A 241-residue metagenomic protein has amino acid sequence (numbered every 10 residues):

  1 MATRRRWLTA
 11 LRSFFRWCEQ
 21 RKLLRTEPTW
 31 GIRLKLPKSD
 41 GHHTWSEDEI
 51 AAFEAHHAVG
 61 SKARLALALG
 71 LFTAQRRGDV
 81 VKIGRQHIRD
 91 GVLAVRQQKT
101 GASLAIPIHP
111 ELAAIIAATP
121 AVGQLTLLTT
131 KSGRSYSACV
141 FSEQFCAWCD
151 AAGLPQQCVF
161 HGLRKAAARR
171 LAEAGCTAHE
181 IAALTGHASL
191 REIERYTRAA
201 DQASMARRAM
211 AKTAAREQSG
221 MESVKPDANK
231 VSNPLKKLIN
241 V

Functional and structural regions predicted by a protein language model:
M1-C18, I32, I108, F141: Non-catalytic DNA-binding core/recognition domains of DNA-processing enzymes
A2, G78, H179-A182: Residues within the helices of the helix-turn-helix
R5-T9, Q20, L24-T26, W30-R77 (+4 more regions): Basic, Lys/Arg- and aromatic-enriched nucleic-acid-binding interface segment
T26, P37, V92-R96, E111-Q144 (+1 more regions): Major-groove DNA-contacting interfaces characterized by cationic-aromatic clusters
T44, Q97-G101, A178, T185-M210: Catalytic-site neighborhood detector that most strongly recognizes the C-terminal catalytic loop/helix of tyrosine
A55-A63, T73, A102, I106 (+4 more regions): Short, basic (Lys/Arg/His-rich) helix/loop patches that form interaction surfaces in the mid-to-C-terminal regions
Q86-V92, P155, C176-T197, V224-P226 (+1 more regions): Short, polar N-cap/turn motifs at the start of nucleic acid-interacting alpha helices
T130-G133, R191, M210-V241: C-terminal secondary-structure termini that scaffold catalytic or DNA-interacting sites
